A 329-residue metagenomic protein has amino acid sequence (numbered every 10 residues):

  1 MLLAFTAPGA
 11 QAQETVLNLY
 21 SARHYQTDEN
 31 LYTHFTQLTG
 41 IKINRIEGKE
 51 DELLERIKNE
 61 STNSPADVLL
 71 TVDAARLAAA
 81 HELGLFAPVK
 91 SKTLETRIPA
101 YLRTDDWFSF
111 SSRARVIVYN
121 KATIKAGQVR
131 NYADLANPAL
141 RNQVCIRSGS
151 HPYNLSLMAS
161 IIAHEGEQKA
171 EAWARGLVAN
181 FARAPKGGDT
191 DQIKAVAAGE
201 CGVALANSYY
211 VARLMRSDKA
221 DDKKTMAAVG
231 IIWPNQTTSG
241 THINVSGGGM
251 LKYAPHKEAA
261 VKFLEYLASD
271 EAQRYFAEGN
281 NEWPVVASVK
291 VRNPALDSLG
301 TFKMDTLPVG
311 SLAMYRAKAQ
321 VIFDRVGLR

Functional and structural regions predicted by a protein language model:
A12-A79, R329: Early extracytoplasmic/lumenal segment of secretory-pathway proteins
Y20-R23, Y119-K121, G127, R141-E165 (+2 more regions): Short beta-strand->loop
S64-L69, A87-I117, A133, Q143-I146: A structural signal for short loop-to-beta-strand junctions that line the ligand-binding cleft of periplasmic/secreted
L77-L85, L102-R130, M158-A159, I243-G249: Periplasmic solute-binding protein
F86-T93, D106-S109, A133-A136, A220-H242 (+1 more regions): Short beta-strand->loop
S160, E165-P234: Ligand-binding pocket segment of bilobal, Venus flytrap-like solute-binding proteins
S246-T306: Mature extracytoplasmic/periplasmic domains
R292-R329: Extracellular/periplasmic bilobal clamshell ligand-binding domains
